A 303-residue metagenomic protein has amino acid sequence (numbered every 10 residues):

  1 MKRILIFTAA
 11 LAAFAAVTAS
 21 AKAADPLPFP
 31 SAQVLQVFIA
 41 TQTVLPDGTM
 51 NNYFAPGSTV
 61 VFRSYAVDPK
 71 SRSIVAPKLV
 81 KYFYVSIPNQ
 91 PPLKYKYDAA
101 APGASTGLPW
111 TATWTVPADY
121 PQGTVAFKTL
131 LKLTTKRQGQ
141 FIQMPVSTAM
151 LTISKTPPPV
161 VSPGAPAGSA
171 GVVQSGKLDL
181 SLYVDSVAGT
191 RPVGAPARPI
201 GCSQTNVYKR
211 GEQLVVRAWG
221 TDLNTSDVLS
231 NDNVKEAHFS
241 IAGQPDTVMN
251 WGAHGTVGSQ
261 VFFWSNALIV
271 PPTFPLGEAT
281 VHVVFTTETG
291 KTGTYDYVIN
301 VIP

Functional and structural regions predicted by a protein language model:
T8-A16: Bacterial N-terminal signal peptides
A24-V61, Y65-P69, S154-V215, W219-L223: Short, compositionally biased P/S/T/A/G/V-rich stretches that sit at domain boundaries
F54-S58, A66-Y95, V125-F127, Y208-Q213 (+2 more regions): Short flexible loop/turn segments that cap and initiate beta-strands
K70-S71, T134-F141, N224, T286-K291: Short, solvent-exposed loop/turn segments at the edges of extracellular beta-sandwich modules
P91-A104, P245-S259, I299: Short, surface-exposed loop motifs enriched in S/T, G, D/E and P with embedded aromatic residues
G103-W114, P121, V125, T256-I269 (+1 more regions): Aromatic sugar-binding surface patches on proteins that engage polysaccharides or sugar-phosphate polymers
Q122-L133, P275-T287: Short, aromatic- and glycine-rich surface loops/edge beta-strands on solvent-exposed regions
R137-A165, K291-P303: Short beta-strand elements
